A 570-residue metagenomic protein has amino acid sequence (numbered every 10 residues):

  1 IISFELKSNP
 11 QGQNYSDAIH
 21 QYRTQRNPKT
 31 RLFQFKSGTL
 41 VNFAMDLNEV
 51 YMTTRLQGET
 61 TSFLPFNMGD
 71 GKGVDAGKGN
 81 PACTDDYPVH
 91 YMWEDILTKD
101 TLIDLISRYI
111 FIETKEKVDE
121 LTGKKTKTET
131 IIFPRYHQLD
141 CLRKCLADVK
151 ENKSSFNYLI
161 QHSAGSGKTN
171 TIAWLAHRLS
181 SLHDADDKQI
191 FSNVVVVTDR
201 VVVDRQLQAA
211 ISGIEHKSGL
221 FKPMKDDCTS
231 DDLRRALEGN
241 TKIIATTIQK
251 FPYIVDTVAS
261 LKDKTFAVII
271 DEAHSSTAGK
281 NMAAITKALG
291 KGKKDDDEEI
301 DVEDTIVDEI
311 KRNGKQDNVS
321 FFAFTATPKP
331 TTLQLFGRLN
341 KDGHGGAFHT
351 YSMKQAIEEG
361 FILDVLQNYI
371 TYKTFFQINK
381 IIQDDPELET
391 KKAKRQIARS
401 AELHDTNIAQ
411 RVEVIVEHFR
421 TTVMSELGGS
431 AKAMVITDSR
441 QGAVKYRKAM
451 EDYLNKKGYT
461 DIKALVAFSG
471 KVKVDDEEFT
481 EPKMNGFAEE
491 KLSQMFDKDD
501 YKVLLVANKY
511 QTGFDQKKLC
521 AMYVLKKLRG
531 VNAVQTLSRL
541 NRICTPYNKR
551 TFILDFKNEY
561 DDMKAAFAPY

Functional and structural regions predicted by a protein language model:
I1-N193, V202, Q206-K217, G239 (+5 more regions): ATP-dependent helicase/translocase motor core
S212-D256: Inter-Walker segment of RecA-like/P-loop motor cores
T241-E272, T277-K287, E299-I310, N485-S493 (+1 more regions): Conserved RecA-like ASCE ATPase "motif II neighborhood" in helicase/translocase motors
A278-V365: Post-DEXD/H (motif II) to motif III coupling segment of the RecA-like Helicase ATP-binding lobe
T331-S430, R447-K448: Interdomain helical connector at the RecA1-RecA2 junction of SF1/SF2 helicase-like NTPases
Q396-V506: Conserved C-terminal RecA-like helicase domain
L505-V506, Q511-Q535, T551-D555: A short beta-strand element within the Helicase C-terminal
R539-P569: Conserved segment of the helicase C-terminal RecA-like domain
